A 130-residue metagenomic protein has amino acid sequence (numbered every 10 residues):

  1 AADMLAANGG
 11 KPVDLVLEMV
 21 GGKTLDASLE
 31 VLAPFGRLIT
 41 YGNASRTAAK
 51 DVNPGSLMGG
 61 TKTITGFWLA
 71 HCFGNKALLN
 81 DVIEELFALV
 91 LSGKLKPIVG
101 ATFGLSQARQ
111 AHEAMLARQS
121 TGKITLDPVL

Functional and structural regions predicted by a protein language model:
A1-L130: Terminal helix/beta-alpha structural elements that buttress the NAD(P)+-binding lobe
